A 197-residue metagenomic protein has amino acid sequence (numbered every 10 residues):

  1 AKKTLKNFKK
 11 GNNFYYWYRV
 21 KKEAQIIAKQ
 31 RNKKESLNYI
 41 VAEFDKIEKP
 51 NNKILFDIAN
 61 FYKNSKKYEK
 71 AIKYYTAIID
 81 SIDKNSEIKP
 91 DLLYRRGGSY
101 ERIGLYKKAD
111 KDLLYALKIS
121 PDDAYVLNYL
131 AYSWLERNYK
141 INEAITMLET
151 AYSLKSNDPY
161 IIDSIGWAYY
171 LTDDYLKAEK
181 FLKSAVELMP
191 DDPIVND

Functional and structural regions predicted by a protein language model:
T4, S36-L37, A71, A109 (+2 more regions): Single-residue signature of alpha-solenoid repeat helices
L5-F8, I40-V41, Y68, Y75 (+3 more regions): Hydrophobic/aromatic packing residues within the alpha-helices of TPR/SEL1-like helical repeat arrays
K10-N13, K46-I47, S81-N85, I119 (+2 more regions): Structural marker of alpha-solenoid helical repeat scaffolds
W17-E23, K53-D57, E87-R95, Y125-Y129 (+2 more regions): Alpha-solenoid helical repeat scaffolds
Q25-I26, N60, G98, Y132-S133 (+1 more regions): Residue-level recognition of tetratricopeptide repeat
K29-Q30, N64, R95-G98, R102 (+2 more regions): Register position in tetratricopeptide repeats
R31, D83-E87, L135-Y139, D173: Short coil/turn linking the two alpha-helices of tandem helical-hairpin repeats
K33-K34, Y68, Y106, I141 (+1 more regions): TPR-repeat structural position
